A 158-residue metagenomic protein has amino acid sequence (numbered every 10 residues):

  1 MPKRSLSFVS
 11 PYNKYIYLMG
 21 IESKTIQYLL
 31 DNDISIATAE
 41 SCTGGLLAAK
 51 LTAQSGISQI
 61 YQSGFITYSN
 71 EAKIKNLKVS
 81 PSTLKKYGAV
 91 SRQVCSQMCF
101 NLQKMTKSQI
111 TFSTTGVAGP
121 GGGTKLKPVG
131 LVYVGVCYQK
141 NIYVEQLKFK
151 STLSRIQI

Functional and structural regions predicted by a protein language model:
F8-I158: Short alpha-helical segments enriched in small residues
